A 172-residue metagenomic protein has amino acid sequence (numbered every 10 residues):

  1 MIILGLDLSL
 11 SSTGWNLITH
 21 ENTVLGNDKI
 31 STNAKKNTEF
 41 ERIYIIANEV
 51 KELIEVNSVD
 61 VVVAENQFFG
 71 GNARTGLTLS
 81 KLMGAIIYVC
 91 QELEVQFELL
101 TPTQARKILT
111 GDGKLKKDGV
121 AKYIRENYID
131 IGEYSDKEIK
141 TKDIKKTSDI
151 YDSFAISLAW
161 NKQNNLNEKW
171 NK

Functional and structural regions predicted by a protein language model:
M1-K172: Phosphate- and other anionic-substrate recognition elements at nucleic-acid/protein interfaces
